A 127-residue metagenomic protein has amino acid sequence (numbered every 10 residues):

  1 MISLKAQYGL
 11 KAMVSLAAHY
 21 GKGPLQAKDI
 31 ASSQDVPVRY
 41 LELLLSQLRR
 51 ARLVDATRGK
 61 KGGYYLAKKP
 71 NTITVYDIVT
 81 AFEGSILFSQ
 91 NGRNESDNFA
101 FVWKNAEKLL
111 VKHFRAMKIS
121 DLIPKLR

Functional and structural regions predicted by a protein language model:
I2-L10, V14-V36, Y65: N-terminal helix-turn-helix DNA-binding core of bacterial DNA-binding proteins
L16, L44-R49: Basic amphipathic alpha-helical segments that dock to polyanions
S32, R49-R50: Alpha-helical residues within the helix-turn-helix
R39: Key DNA-contact positions within bacterial/archaeal DNA-binding proteins
L53-L66: Beta-hairpin "wing" of winged helix-turn-helix
P70-N94: Conserved segment of winged-helix/HTH DNA-binding domains
N91-R127: C-terminal regulatory/oligomerization modules of transcriptional regulators
